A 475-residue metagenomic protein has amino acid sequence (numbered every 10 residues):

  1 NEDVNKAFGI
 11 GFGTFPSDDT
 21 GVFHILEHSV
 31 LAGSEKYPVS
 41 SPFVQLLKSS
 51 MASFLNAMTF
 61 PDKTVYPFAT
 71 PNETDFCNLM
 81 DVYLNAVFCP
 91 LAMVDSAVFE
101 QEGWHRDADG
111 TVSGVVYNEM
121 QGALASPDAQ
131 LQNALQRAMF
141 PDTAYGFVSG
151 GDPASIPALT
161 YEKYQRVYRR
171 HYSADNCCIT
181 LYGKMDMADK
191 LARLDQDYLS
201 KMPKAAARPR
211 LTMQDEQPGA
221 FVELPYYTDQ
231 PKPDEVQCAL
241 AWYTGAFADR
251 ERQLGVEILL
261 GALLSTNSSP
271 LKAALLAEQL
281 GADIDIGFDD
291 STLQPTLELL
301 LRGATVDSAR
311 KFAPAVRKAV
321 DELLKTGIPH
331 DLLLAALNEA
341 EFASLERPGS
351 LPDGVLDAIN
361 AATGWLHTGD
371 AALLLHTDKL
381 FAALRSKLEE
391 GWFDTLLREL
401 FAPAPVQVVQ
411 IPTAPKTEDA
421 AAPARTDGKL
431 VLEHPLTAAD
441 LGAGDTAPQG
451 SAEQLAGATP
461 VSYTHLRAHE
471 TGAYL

Functional and structural regions predicted by a protein language model:
E2-L46, E251-L263, A473: Active/ligand-binding-proximal structured segments within catalytic/core domains that scaffold catalytic residues
T14-P16, T70-T74, G183-M187, T244-F247 (+2 more regions): A generic structural motif
G33-E35, P42-V167, L240, L254-E257 (+5 more regions): Acidic/histidine-enriched segments that form metal/cofactor-coordinating and catalytic pocket/exosite environments
L84, F88, D95-G103, D107-Y117 (+2 more regions): Non-catalytic interaction/regulatory segments
G122-C178, Y198, T212-Q214, T244-A246 (+2 more regions): Histidine-acidic residue clusters that define the catalytic metal-binding segment of zinc metallopeptidase domains
C178-V236, T326, K429-H434: An aromatic/glycine/proline-enriched structural segment found at the starts of mature extracellular/organellar domains
L240, P295-R302: Short, hydrophobic beta-strand segments
T464-T471: Conserved small/polar residues in nucleotide/adenosyl-binding loops
